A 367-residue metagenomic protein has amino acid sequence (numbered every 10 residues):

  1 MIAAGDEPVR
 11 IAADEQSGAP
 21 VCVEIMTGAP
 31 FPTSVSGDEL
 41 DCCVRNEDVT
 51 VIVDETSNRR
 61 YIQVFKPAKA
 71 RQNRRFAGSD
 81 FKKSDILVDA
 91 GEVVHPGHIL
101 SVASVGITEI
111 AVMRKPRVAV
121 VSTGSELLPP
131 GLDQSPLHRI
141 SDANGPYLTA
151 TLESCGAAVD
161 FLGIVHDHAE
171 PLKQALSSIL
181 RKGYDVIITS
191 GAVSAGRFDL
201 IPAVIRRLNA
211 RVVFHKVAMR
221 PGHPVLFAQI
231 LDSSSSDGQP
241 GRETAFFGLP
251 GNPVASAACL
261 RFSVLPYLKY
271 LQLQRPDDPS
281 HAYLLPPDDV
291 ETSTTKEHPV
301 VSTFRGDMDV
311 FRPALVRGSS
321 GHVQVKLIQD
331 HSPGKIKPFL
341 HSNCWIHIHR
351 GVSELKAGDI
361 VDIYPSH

Functional and structural regions predicted by a protein language model:
M1-T108: Phosphate-interaction motifs
I2-G5, D14-G18, S36-G37, D54-S57 (+11 more regions): Solvent-exposed alpha-helices and their adjacent loops that cap or buttress functional pockets in soluble metabolic
E24-M26, F65, D89, V120-T123 (+3 more regions): Short beta-strand segments
T27, T123-G124, Y184-V204, R211 (+1 more regions): Glycine-rich beta-strand-to-loop/alpha-helix junction loops that act as flexible
V35-C42, I99-L100, P130-Q134, L172-Q174 (+3 more regions): Short acidic, glycine/serine/threonine-rich loops at helix termini
N73-T189, S194: Phosphate-binding glycine-rich loops and their immediate beta-loop-alpha structural context
V204-H367: Flexible glycine/proline-rich
